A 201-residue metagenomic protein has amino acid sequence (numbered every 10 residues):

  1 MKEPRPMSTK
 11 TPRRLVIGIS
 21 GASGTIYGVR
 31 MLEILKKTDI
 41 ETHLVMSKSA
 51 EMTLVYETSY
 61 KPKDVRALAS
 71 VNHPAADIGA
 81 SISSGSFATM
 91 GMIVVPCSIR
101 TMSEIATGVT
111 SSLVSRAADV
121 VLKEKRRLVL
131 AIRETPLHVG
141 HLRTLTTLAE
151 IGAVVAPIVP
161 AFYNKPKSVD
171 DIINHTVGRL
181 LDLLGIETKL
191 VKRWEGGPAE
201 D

Functional and structural regions predicted by a protein language model:
K2-V129, T135-D201: A cross-family phosphate/adenosyl-ligand binding-site feature
